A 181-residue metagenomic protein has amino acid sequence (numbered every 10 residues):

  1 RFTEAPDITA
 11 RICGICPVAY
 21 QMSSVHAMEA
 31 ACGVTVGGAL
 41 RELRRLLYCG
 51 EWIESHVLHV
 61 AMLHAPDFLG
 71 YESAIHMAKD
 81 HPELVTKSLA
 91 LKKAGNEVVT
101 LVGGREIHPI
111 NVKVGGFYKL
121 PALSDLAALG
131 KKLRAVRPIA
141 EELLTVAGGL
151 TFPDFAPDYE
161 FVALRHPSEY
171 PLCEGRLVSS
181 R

Functional and structural regions predicted by a protein language model:
R1-R181: Active-site bordering "gate/hinge" segments that shape substrate access to catalytic or cofactor-binding pockets
